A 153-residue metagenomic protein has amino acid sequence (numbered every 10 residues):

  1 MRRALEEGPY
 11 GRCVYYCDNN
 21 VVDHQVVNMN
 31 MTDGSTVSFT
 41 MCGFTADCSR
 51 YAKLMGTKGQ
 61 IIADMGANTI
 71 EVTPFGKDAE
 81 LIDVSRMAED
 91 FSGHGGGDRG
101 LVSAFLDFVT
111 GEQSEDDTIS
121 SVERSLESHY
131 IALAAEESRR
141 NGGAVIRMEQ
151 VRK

Functional and structural regions predicted by a protein language model:
M1-N30: Alpha-helix-centered segments that form part of catalytic cores
V21-K153: C-terminal helical cap and adjacent loop that interface with cofactors, partners, or active-site loops
